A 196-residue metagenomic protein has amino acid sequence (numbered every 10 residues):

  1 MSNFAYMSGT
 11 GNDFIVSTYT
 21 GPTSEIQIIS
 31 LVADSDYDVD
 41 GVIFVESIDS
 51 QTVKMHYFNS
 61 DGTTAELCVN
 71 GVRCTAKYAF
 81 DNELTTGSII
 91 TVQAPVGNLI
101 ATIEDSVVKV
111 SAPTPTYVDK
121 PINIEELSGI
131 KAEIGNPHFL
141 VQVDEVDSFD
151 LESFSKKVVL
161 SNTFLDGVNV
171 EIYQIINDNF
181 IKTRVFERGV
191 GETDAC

Functional and structural regions predicted by a protein language model:
M1-D105, L140-C196: A glycine-rich beta-to-alpha transition motif near the start of alpha/beta enzyme domains, typified by
D34, N123-L127, H138: Bulky hydrophobic/aromatic packing residues
S106-P113: Short, solvent-exposed secondary-structure boundary/capping segments
P113-S128, S153: Active-site glycine-rich loop that binds ribose-phosphate moieties when present
